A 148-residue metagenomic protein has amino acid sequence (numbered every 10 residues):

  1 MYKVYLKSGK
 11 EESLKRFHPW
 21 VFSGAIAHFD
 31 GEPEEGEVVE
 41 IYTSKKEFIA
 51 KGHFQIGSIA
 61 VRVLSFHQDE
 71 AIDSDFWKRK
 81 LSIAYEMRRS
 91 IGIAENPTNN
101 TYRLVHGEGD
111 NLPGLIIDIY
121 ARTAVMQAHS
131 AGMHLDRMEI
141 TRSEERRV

Functional and structural regions predicted by a protein language model:
M1-R147: RNA-binding accessory domains that recognize and position tRNA/RNA substrates
